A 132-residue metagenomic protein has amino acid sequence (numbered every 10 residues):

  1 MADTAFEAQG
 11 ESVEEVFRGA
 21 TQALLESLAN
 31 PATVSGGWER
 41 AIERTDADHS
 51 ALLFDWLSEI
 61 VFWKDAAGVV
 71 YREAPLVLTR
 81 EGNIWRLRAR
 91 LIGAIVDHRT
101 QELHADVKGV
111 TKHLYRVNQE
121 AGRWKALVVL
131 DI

Functional and structural regions predicted by a protein language model:
M1-I132: N-terminal intrinsically disordered, cationic/polar leader segments that include organellar targeting peptides
